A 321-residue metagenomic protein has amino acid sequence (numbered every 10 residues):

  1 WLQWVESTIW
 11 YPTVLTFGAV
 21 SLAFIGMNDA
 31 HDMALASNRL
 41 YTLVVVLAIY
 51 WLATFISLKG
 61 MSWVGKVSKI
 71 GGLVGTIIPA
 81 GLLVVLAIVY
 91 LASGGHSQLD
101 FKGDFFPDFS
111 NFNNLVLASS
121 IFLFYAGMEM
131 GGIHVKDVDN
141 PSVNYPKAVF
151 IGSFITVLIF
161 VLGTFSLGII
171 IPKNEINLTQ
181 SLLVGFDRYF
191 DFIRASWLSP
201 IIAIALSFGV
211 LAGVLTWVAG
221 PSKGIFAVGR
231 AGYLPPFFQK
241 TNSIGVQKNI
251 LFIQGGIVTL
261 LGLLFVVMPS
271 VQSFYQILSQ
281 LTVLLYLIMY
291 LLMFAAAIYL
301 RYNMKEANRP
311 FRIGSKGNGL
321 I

Functional and structural regions predicted by a protein language model:
W1-Y50, T54-L58, S207-A227, V271-L284: Hydrophobic transmembrane alpha-helices that form the core helical bundles of multi-pass secondary transporters
I9-Y11, T42, V246-G255, S315-I321: Select subsegments of transmembrane alpha-helices in polytopic membrane proteins, especially boundary-proximal
L15-V44, I78, V135-P141, K147-I155 (+1 more regions): Helix-loop-helix connectors at the membrane interface of multi-pass transporters/channels
F24-D29, A148-L215, L234-T282: TM-loop-TM module centered on a large, flexible mid-protein loop between adjacent transmembrane helices in multi-pass
A30-Y41, I70-A203: Helix-loop-helix junctions that connect adjacent transmembrane segments in multi-pass membrane transporters
Y41, V67-I70, K240-I244, L287-I321: C-terminal membrane-solvent junction of multi-pass transporters and transport-like membrane proteins
A48-V74, H134-D137, V267-F274, L300: Membrane-water interface regions at transmembrane-helix termini and the short interhelical loops of multi-pass membrane
T76-P79, V85, V89, Q276-M289 (+2 more regions): A generic transmembrane alpha-helix motif of multi-pass inner-membrane proteins
